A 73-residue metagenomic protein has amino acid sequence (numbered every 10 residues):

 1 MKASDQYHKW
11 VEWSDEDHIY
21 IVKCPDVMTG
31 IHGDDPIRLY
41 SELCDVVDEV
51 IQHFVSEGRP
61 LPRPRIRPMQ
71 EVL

Functional and structural regions predicted by a protein language model:
M1-H8, D17, I37, S41-L73: Short, charged, surface-exposed hinge/linker loops at domain edges that act as mobile lids or interdomain connectors
V11-D26: Short aromatic-glycine-(Arg/Gly/Cys) micro-motifs in beta-strand/loop hairpins
C24-R38: A short, exposed loop/beta-hairpin motif centered on an aromatic-Gly-Thr core
